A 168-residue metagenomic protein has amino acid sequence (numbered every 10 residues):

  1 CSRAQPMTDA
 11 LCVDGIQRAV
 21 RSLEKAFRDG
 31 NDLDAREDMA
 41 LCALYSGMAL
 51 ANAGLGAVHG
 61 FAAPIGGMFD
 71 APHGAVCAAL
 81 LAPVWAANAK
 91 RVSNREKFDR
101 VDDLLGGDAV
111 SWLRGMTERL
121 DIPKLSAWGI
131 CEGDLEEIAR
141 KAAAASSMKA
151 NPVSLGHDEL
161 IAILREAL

Functional and structural regions predicted by a protein language model:
C1-A53, P152: Carboxylate- and glycine-rich phosphate/diphosphate-binding segment that chelates Mg2+/Mn2+
L11, G15, A57, V76-L80: Catalytic-loop motifs flanking and including active-site residues across diverse enzymes
C12, R36-M39, F98, L135 (+1 more regions): Hydrophobic packing residues in well-ordered alpha-helices of helical domains and bundles
V13-Q17, G56, V92-S93, W112-L120 (+1 more regions): Short acidic alpha-helix initiation/capping motifs at coil-to-helix transition points, especially at protein N-termini
M39-G47, L81, L113, T117 (+2 more regions): Short alpha-helical scaffolding segments that buttress acidic/His motifs in well-ordered protein cores
L44-C77, A145-A150: Glycine-rich phosphate/pyrophosphate-binding beta-alpha loops
G67-D134: Gly/Pro-rich interdomain helix-loop hinge
E132-L168: Short, amphipathic C-terminal "tail helix"
